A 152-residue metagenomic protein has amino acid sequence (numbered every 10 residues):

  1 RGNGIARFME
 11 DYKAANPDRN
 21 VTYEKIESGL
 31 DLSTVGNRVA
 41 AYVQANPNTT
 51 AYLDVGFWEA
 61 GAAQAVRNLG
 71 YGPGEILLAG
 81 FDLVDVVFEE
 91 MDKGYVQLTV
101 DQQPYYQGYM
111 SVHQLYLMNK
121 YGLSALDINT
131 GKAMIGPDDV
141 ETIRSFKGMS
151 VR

Functional and structural regions predicted by a protein language model:
R1, W58, Q107, S111: Catalytic-loop motifs flanking and including active-site residues across diverse enzymes
G2, F88-E89, Y95-V96: Von Willebrand factor A/integrin I-like adhesion domains
I5, E24-E90: Hydrophobic alpha-helical
A6-L32, G131: Short beta-strand elements in bilobed, periplasmic/extracellular small-molecule ligand-binding domains
F8-A15, A41-A45, A65-L69, E90 (+3 more regions): Structured segments of extracytoplasmic/periplasmic soluble domains in secreted or envelope-associated proteins
F8-Y12, Q103-R152: Hinge/cleft segment of the Venus flytrap/periplasmic-binding protein
D18-T22, E75, Y95-V96: A generic structural signal for alpha->beta connector loops
K93-Y105: Short beta-strand elements at the ligand-binding edges of bilobed clamshell
